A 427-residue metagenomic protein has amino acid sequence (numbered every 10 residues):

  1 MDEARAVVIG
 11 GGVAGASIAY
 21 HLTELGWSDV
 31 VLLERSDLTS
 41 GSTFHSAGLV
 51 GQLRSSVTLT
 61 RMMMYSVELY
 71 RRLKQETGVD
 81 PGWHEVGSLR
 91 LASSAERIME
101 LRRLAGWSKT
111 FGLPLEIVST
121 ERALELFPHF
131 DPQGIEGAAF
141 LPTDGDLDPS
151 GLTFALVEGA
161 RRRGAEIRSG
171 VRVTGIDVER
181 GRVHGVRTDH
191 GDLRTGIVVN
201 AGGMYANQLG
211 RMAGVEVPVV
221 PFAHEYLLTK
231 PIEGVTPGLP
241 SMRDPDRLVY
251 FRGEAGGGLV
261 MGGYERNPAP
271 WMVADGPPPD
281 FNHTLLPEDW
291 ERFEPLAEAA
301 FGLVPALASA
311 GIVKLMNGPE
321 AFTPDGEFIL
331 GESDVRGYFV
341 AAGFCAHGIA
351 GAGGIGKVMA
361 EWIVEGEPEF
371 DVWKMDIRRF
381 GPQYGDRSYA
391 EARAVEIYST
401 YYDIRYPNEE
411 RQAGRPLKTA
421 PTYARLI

Functional and structural regions predicted by a protein language model:
M1-A14, V31: Beta1/beta-strand and adjacent pyrophosphate-binding region of the FAD-binding site in flavoprotein oxidoreductases
S17, I176-P287, P295-L303, P382-T419: Flavin-dependent oxidoreductases
T23-F44: Glycine-rich FAD pyrophosphate-binding loop
G48-L126, L248-F251, G256-G258, V395 (+3 more regions): Dinucleotide-binding Rossmann-like beta1-alpha1 core, especially the glycine-rich loop that anchors the ADP
R61-M64, L91-E100, A139-R161, R168 (+4 more regions): Short beta-strand to alpha-helix junction loop
A139-I197, Y205: Helical element adjacent to the flavin cofactor pocket in flavoenzyme catalytic cores
D246, P287-I397, Y401-I404: C-terminal catalytic lobe of FAD-dependent flavoproteins
